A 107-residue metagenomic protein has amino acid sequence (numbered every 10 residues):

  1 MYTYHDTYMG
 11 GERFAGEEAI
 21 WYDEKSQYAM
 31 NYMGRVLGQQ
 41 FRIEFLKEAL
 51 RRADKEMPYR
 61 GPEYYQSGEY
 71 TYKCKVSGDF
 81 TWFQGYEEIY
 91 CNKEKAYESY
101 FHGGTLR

Functional and structural regions predicted by a protein language model:
M1-R107: Cysteine-centric segments in proteins
